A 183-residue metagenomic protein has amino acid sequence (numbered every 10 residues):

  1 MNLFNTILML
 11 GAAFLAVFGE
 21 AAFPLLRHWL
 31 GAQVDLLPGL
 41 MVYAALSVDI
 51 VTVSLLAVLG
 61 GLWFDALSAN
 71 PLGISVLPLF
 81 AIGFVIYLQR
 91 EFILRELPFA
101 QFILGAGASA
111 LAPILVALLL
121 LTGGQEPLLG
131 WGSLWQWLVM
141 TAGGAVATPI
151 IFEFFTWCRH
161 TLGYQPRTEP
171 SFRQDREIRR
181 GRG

Functional and structural regions predicted by a protein language model:
M1-G183: Terminal, non-globular segments
